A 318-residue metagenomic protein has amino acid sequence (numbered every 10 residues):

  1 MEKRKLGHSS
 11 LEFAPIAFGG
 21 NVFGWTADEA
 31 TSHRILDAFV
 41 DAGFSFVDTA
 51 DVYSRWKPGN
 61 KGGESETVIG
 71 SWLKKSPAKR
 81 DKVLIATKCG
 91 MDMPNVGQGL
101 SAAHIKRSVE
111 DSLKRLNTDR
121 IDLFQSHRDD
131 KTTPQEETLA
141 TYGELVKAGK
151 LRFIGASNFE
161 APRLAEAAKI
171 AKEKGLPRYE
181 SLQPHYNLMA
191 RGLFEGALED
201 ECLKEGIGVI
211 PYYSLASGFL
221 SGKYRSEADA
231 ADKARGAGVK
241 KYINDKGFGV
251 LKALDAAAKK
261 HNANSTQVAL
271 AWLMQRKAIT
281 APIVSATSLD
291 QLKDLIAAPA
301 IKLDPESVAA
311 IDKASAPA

Functional and structural regions predicted by a protein language model:
M1-V83, K147: N-terminal binding-site loop/beta-alpha segment at the start of enzyme catalytic domains that lines or forms
P15-A17, S45-F46, K82-A86, R120-L123 (+4 more regions): Structural preference for beta-strand elements that scaffold enzyme active sites
G20-A30, D92-A103, T132: Active-site mouth loops of central-metabolism enzymes
N21-F23, V52, K88-D92, S126-D129 (+3 more regions): Active-site beta-loop-alpha junctions enriched in small/polar residues
A27-F39, L100-R115, L164-K169: Short, acidic/polar
Y53-P58, D92-G97, L220, D294: A short acidic, helix-capping loop that chelates divalent metal ions and anchors anionic groups
K114-T132: Active-site groove signature of glycoside hydrolases
T133-A318: Beta/alpha (TIM)-barrel catalytic core signal, keyed to glycine-rich beta->alpha loops juxtaposed to Asp/Glu that bind
